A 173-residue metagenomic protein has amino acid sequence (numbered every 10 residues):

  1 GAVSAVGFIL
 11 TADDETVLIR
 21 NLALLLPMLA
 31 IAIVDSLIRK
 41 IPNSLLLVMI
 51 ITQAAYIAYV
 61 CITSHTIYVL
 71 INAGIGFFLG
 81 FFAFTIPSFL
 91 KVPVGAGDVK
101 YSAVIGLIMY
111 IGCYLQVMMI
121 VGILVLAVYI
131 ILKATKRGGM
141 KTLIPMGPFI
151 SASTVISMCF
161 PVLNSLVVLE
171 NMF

Functional and structural regions predicted by a protein language model:
G1-E15, L169-F173: N-terminal transmembrane signal-anchor/hairpin module of polytopic inner-membrane proteins
I9-T11, R20-L24: N-terminal signal-anchor transmembrane helix
L10-A12, Y59-S64, I131-T135: Juxtamembrane "helix-exit" motif on the non-cytosolic side of transmembrane helices
A23-L124, L166-F173: Functional transmembrane core segments of multi-pass inner-membrane proteins
L29-A32, A54, I130, A152-I156: Hydrophobic residues within the alpha-helical transmembrane core of Major Facilitator Superfamily
V121-A134: A short, conserved beta-to-alpha structural element at the edge of catalytic cores that scaffolds binding
I131-I156: Interfacial loop-to-transmembrane junctions
G147-F173: C-terminal domain-closing interface element
